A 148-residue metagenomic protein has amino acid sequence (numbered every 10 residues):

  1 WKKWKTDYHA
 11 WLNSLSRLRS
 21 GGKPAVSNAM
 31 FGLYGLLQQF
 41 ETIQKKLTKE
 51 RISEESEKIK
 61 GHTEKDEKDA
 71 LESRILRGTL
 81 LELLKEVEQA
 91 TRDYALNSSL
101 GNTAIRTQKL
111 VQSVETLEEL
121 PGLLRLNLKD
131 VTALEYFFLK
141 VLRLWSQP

Functional and structural regions predicted by a protein language model:
W1-E86, D93-P148: Charged, glycine-rich active-site and insertion segments that engage polyanionic ligands
